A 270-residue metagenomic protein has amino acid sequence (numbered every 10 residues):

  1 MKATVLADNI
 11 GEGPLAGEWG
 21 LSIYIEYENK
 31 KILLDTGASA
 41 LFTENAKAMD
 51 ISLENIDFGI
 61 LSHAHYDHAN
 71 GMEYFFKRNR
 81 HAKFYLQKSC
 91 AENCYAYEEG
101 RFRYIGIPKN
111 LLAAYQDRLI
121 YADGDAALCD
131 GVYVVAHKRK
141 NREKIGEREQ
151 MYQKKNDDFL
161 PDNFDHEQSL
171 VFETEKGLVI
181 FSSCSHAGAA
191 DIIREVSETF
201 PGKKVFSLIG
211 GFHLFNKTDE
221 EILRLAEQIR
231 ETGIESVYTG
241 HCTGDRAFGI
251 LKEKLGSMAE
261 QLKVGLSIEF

Functional and structural regions predicted by a protein language model:
M1-G13, Q150-P161, G210-L214: Glycine-rich phosphate-binding "P-loop"
M1-M49, N163, E167-S182: Conserved beta-strand hairpin/beta-sheet module of binuclear metal-dependent hydrolase folds, prominently
D8-I10, T36-S39, A64, S89-C90 (+5 more regions): Active-site metal-binding loops of divalent metal-dependent hydrolases
L15-A16, K30-F58, G146, M151-K154 (+1 more regions): Pre-active-site segment of Zn-dependent metallo-hydrolases
L41-E92, T199-S207: Active-site metal-binding motif and surrounding structural segment of the metallo-beta-lactamase
H68, K83, P161-S169, E173-V264: Cap/insert and terminal regions of metallo-dependent hydrolase folds
S89-Y115: Active-site neighborhood of divalent metal-dependent phosphoester bond hydrolases
G100-F102, G124-K176: Active-site-proximal loop/helix segment associated with metal-binding centers of metalloenzymes
